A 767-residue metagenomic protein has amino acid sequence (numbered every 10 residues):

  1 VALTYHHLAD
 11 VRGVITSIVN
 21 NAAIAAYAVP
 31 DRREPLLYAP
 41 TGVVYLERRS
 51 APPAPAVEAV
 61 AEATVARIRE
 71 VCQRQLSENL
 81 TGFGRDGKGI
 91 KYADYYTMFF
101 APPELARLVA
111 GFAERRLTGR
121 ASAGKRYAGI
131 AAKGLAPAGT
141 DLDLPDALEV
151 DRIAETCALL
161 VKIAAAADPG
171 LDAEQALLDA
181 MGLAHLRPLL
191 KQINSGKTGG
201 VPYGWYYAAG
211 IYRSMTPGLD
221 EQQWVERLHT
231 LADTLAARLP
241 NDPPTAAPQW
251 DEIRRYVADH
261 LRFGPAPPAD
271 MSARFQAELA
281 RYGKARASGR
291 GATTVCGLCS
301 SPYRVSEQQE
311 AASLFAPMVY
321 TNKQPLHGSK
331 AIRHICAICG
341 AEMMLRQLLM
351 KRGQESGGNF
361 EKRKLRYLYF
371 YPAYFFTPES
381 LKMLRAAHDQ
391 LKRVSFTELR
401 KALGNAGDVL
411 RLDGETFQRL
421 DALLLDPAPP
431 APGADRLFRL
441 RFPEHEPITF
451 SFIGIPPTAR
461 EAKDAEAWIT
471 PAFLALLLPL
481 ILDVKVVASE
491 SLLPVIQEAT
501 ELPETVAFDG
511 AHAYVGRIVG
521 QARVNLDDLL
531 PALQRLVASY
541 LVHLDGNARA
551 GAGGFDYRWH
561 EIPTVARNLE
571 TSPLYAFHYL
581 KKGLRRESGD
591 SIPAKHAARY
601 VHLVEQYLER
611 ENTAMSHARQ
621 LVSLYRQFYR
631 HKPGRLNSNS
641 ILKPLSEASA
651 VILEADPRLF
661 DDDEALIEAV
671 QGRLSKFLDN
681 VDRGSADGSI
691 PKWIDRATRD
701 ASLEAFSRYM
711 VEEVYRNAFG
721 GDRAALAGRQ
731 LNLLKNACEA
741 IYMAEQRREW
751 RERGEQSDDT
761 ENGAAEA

Functional and structural regions predicted by a protein language model:
V1-A247, D426-A767: Long, contiguous all-alpha helical interaction modules
V43, P265, Q354, N405-D408 (+4 more regions): Intrinsically disordered, low-complexity regions
L228-F396: Basic, glycine-/proline-tolerant helical and adjacent loop/strand elements that line or dock onto nucleic-acid
R366-P430, F438-R441: Polybasic, proline/glycine-rich intrinsically disordered low-complexity segments
